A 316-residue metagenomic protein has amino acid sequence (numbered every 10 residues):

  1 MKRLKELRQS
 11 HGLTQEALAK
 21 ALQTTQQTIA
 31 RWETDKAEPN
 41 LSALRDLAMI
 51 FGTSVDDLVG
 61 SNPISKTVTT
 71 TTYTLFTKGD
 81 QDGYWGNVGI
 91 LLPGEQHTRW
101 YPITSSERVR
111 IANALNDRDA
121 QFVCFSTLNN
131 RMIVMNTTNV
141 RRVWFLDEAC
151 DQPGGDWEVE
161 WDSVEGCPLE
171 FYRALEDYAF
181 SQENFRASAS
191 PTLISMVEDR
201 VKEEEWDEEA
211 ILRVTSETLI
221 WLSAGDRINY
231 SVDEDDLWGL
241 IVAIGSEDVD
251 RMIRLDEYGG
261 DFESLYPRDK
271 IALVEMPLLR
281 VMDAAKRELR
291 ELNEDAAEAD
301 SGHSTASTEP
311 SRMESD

Functional and structural regions predicted by a protein language model:
K2-A21: Short basic helix-loop element that most often maps to the first helix and adjoining turn of HTH DNA-binding modules
L4, L18-A19, I29-W32, L58: Conserved hydrophobic/aromatic packing and binding residues within compact polymer-binding modules
L7, L41-S42: Short, Lys/Arg-enriched C-terminal cap helix and immediately downstream tail that follows
T24-P39, S61: Recognition helix of helix-turn-helix/homeodomain-like DNA-binding domains that insert into the DNA major groove
S42-D57: DNA major-groove recognition helix of helix-turn-helix/homeodomain DNA-binding modules
M49, H97-L128, I133, D226-E247 (+1 more regions): Extended intrinsically disordered, low-complexity coil regions enriched in Ser, Thr, Gly, Ala and often Pro
V55-H97, N129-R131, R142-I228, Y258-G260 (+1 more regions): Intrinsic disorder/low-complexity detector
